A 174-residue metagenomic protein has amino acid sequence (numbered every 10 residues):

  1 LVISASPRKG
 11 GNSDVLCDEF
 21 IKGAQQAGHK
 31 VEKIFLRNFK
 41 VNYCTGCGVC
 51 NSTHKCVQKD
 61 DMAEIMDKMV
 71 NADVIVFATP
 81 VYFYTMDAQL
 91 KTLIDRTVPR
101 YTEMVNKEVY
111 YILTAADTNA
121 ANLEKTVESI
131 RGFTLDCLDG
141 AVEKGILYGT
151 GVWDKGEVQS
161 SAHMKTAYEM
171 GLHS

Functional and structural regions predicted by a protein language model:
L1-A78, Y84-R100, V142, G156-S174: N-terminal beta1-alpha1-beta2 submodule of the flavodoxin-like/Rossmannoid cofactor-binding fold
I3-A5, L36, L113-A116, G149: Cofactor-binding loop segments of dinucleotide-utilizing enzymes, especially the Rossmann-like FAD- and NAD(P)+-binding
A78, K107, D136, G149 (+1 more regions): Short, highly charged low-complexity linear segments
A88-Q89, Y101-I146: Short, glycine-/small-residue-rich phosphate/pyrophosphate-handling segment
G145-K155: Short helix/strand-capping connector loops at secondary-structure junctions
